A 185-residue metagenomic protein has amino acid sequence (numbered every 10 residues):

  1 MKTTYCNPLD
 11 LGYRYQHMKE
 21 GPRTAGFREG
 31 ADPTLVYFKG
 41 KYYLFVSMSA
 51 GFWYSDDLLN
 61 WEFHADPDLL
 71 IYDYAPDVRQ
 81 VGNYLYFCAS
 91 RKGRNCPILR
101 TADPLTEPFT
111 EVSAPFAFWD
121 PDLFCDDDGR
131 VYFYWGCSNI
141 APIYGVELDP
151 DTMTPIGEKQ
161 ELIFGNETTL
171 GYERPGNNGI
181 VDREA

Functional and structural regions predicted by a protein language model:
M1-A185: Carbohydrate-active catalytic/glycan-binding domains of CAZyme proteins, especially the secreted or lumenal ectodomains
